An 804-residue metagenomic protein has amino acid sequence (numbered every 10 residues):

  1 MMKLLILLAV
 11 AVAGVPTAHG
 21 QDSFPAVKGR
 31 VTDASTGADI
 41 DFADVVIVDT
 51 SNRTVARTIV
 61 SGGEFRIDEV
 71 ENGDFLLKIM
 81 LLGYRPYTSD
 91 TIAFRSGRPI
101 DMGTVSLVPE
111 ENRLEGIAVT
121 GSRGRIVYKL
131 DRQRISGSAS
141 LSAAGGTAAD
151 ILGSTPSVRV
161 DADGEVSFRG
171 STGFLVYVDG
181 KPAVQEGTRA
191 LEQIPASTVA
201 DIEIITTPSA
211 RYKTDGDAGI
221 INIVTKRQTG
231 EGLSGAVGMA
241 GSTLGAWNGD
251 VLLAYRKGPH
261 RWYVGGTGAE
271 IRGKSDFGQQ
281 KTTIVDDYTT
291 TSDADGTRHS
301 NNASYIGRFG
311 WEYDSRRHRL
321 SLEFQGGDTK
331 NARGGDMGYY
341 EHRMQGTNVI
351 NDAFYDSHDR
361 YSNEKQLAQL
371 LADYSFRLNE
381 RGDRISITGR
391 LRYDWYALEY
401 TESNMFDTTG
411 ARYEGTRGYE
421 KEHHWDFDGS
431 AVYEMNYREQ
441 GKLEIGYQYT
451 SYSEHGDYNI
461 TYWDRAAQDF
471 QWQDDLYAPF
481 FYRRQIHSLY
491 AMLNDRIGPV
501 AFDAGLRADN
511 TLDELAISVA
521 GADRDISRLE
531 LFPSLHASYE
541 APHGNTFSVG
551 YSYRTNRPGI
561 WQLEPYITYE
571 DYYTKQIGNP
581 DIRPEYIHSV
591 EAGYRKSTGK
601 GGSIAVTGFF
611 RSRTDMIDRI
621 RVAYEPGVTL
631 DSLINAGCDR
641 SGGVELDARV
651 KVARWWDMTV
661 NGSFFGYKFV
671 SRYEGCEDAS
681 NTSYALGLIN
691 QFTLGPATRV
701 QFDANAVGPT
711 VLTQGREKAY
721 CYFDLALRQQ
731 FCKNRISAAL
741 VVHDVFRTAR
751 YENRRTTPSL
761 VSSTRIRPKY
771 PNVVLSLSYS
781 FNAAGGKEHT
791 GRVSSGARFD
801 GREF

Functional and structural regions predicted by a protein language model:
T32, T36, D44-V46, M80-L82 (+5 more regions): Short, acidic, small-residue-rich periplasmic hinge/interaction motif at the N-terminus of Gram-negative outer-membrane
T50-E64: Short, acidic Ser/Thr/Gly-rich low-complexity loop/linker segments typical of extracellular and cell-surface proteins
D68, S154, K181-T206: Short acidic/polar hinge/loop motifs at secondary-structure boundaries that mediate gating or recognition
D101-S106, A148-I151, V166, R189-A190 (+3 more regions): N-terminal periplasmic accessory domains that precede and gate Gram-negative outer-membrane beta-barrel machines
T214-N222, T229-G278, N302-Y305: Outer-membrane beta-barrel translocator/receptor signature
G219, I223-A236, S304-R308, G334-G338 (+6 more regions): Surface-exposed extracellular loop regions of Gram-negative outer-membrane beta-barrel proteins
D295, D426-S430, Q471-A478, N579 (+5 more regions): Outer membrane beta-barrel strand-and-loop segments of large Gram-negative receptors, especially TonB-dependent
L512-E514, H543-S589, G608-D631, T710 (+1 more regions): Surface-exposed extracellular loop regions of Gram-negative outer-membrane beta-barrel proteins, predominantly
